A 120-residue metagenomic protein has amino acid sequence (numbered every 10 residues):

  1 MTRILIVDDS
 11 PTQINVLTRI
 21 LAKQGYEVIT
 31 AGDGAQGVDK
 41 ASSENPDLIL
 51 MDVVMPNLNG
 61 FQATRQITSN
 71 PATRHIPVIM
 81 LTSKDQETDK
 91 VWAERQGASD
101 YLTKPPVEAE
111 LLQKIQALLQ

Functional and structural regions predicted by a protein language model:
N15-K23: Charged docking surfaces used in two-component/phosphorelay signaling
G25-G32, K40, L102: Short hydrophobic/Thr-rich beta-strand motif most characteristic of the beta2 strand and flanking loop of CheY-like
E44-L50: Active-site beta3 strand of CheY-like receiver
M55: Receiver (REC) domain active-site loop signature in two-component systems and cognate sites in sensor histidine kinases
P106-Q116: C-terminal output helix
